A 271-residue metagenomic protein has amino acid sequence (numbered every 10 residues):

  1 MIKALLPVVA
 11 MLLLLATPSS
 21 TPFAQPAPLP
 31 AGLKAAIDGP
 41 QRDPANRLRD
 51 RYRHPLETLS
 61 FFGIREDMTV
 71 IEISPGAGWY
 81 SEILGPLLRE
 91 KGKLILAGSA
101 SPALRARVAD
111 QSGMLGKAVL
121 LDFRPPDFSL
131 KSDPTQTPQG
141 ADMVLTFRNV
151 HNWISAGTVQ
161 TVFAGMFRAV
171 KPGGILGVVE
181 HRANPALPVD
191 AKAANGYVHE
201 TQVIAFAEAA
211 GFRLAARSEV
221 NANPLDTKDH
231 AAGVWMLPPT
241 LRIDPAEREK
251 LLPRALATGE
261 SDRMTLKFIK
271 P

Functional and structural regions predicted by a protein language model:
L33-F61, R65: Class I SAM-dependent methyltransferase Rossmann-like catalytic core, especially the SAM/SAH-binding loop
E66-G76: Conserved class I S-adenosyl-L-methionine
S74-D133: Class I SAM-dependent methyltransferase SAM/SAH-binding core
G85-P86, V159-P172: A short glycine-rich, Lys/Arg-flanked "PGG" loop and its adjoining helix->strand segment in the class I
L130, N152-G165: A short, conserved alpha-helix within the catalytic core of class I
K131-V144: A short acidic, Gly/Pro-enriched loop at the edge of an enzyme's catalytic core that lines a small-molecule cofactor
G173-H181: Conserved beta-strand signature within the Rossmann-like core of class I S-adenosyl-L-methionine
L251-P271: C-terminal lobe and adjacent flexible extensions of AdoMet/dcAdoMet transferase-like proteins
